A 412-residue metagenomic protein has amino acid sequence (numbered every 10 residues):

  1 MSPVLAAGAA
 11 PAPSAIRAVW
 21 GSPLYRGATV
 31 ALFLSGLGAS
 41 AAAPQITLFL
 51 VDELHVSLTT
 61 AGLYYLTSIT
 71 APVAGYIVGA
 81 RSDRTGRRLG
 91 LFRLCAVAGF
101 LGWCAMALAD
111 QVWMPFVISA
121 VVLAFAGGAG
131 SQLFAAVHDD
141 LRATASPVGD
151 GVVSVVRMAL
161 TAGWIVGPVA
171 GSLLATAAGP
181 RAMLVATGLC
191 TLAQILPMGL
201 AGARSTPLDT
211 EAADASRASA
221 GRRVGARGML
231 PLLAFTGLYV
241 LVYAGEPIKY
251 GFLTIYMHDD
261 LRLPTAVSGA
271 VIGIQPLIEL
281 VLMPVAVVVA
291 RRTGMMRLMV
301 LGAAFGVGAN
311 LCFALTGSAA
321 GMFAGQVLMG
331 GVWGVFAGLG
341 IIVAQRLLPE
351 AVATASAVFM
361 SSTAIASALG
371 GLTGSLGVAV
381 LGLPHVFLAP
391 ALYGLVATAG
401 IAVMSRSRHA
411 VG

Functional and structural regions predicted by a protein language model:
P11-I69, A234, L238, E246-D260: Helix-loop boundary and gating motifs at the non-cytosolic
F33, W113-G130, V240, G321-V335: Hydrophobic core of transmembrane alpha-helices in multi-pass small-molecule transporters, especially MFS/SLC-type
G62-A80, G273-V285: Central cavity-lining transmembrane alpha-helices of secondary-active solute carriers, predominantly the Major
A74-R87, A175, L282-M295, V378: Helix-to-loop junctions at the C-terminal end of transmembrane segments in multipass secondary transporters
G90-A105, G188, R297-C312, L388-A391: Structural signature of the two symmetry-related core transmembrane helices
G127-T144, V335-L348: Intracellular juxtamembrane helix-capping segments at the cytosolic ends of symmetry-related transmembrane helices
L282, M296-G340: C-terminal transmembrane helical hairpin of 12-TM major facilitator-type secondary transporters
E350-L381: A late C-terminal transmembrane helix in Major Facilitator Superfamily
